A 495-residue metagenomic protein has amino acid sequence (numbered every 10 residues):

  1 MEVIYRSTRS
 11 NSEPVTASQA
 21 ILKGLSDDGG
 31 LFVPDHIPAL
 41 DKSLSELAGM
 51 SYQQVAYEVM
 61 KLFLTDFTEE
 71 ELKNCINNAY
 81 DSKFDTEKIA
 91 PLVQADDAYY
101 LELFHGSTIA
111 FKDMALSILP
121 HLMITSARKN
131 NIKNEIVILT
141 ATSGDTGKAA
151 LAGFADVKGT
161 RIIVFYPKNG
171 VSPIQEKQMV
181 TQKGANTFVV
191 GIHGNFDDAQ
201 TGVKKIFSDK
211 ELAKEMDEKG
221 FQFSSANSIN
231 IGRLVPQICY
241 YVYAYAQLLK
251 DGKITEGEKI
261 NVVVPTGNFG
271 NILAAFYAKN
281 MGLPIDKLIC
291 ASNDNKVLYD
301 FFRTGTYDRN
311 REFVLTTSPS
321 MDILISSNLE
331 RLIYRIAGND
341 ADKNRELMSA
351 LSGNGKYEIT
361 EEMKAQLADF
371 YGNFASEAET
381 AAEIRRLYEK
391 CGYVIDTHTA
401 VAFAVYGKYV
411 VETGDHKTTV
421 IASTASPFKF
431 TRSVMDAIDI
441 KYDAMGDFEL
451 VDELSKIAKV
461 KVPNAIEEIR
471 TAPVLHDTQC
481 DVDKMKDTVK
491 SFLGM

Functional and structural regions predicted by a protein language model:
M1-M495: PLP-dependent amino-acid enzyme catalytic core
